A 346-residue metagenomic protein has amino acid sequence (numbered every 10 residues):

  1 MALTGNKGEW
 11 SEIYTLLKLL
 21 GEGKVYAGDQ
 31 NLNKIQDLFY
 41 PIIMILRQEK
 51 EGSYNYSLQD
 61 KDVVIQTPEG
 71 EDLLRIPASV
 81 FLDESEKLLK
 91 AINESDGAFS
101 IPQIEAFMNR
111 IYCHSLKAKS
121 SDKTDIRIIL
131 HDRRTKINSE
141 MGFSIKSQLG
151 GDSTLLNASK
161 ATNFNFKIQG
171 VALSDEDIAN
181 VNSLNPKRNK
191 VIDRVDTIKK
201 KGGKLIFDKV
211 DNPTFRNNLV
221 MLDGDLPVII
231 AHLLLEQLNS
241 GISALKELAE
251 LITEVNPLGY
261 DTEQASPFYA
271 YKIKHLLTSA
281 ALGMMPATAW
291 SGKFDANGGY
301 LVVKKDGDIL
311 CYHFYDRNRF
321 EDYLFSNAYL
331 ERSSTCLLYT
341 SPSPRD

Functional and structural regions predicted by a protein language model:
M1, G97-N138: Short linear interaction motifs
A2-E9, I13, L17-K24, S147-G151 (+1 more regions): Subunit-assembly interface segments of extracellular/virion macromolecular structures
A2-G5, K24-V25, D29, R47-E51 (+7 more regions): Intrinsically disordered, charged low-complexity linkers and terminal tails that flank or connect structured domains
L17-Q103: An N-terminal, globular interaction/scaffold subdomain
L19, I126-I128, M141-S147: Conserved catalytic cores of phosphodiester-cleaving nucleases, focusing on short active-site segments
A118, Q148, D152-D295: Acidic, metal/cofactor-coordinating or nucleic-acid-engaging core segments within structured domains
Y339-D346: Conserved small/polar residues in nucleotide/adenosyl-binding loops
